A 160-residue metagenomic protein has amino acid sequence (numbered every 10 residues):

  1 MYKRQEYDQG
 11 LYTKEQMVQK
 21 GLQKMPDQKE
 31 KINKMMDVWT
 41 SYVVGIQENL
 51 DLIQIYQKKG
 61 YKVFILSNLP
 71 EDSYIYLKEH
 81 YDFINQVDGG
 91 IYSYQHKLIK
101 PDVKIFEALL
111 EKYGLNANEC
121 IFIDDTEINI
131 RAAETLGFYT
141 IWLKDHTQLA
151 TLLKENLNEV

Functional and structural regions predicted by a protein language model:
M1-Q5: Conserved small/polar residues in nucleotide/adenosyl-binding loops
E6-P26: Short, surface-exposed acidic-centric catalytic microdomains
E15, N33-F64, V103, H146: Short, acidic loop-to-helix structural element flanking the phosphoryl-transfer center in phosphate-processing enzymes
K20-M35, G89-G90: Short, basic/glycine-rich phosphate-binding loops at helix/coil junctions that contact nucleotide phosphates
K24, Y56-K59, H80, K112: Alpha-helix C-cap/termination motif
P70, K78-V160: Asp-based, Mg2+/Mn2+-dependent phosphohydrolase catalytic module
I75: Active-site helical microenvironments for divalent-metal-assisted chemistry
